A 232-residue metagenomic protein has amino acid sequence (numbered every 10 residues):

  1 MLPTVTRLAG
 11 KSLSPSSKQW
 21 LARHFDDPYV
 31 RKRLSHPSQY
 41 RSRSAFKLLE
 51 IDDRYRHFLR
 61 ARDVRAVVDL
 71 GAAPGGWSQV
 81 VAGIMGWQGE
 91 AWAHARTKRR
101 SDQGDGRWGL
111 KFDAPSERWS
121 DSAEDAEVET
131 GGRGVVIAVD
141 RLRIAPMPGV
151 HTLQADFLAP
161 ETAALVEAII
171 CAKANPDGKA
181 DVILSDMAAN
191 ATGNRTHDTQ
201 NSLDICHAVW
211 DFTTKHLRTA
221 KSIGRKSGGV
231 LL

Functional and structural regions predicted by a protein language model:
L2-D69, P74-H94, G106-W108, F112: Class I SAM-dependent methyltransferase Rossmann-like catalytic core, especially the SAM/SAH-binding loop
L49, G71, S78, A82 (+5 more regions): Amphipathic alpha-helical interaction motifs in eukaryotic regulatory proteins
H57-F58, G75-S78, G89, I144-M147 (+2 more regions): Eukaryotic short linear interaction motifs
A61-V64, R133, G228: Phosphate-coordination loops involved in phosphoryl transfer and adenosine-cofactor binding
M85-E90, E127-G131, L217-S227: Helix-to-beta-strand junctions that scaffold the AdoMet/dcAdoMet cofactor pocket in Class I SAM-dependent enzymes
G106-V135, V139-A191: S-adenosyl-L-methionine
A155, P160-E161, K173-G228: Mobile active-site "lid"/loop adjacent to the S-adenosyl-L-methionine
V230-L232: Short catalytic-loop micro-motif centered on adjacent basic/acidic residues
